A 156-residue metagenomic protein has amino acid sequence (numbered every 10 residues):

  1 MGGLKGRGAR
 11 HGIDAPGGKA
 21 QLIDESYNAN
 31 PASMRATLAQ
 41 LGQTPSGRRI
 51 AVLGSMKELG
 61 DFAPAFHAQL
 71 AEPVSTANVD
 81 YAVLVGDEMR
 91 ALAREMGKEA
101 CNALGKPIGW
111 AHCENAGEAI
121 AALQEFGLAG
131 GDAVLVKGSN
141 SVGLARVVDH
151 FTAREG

Functional and structural regions predicted by a protein language model:
M1-G156: ATP-dependent carboxylate-amine ligase
